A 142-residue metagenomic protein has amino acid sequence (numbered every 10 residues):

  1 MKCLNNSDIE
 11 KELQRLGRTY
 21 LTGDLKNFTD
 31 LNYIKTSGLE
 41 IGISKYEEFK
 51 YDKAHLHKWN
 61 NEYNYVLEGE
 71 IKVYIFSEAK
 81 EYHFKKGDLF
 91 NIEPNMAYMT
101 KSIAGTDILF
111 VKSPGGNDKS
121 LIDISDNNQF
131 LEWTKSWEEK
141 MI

Functional and structural regions predicted by a protein language model:
M1-K45, Y51-A54, D126, E132-I142: A short, N-terminal "cap"/entry segment at the start of jelly-roll beta-barrel domains of the cupin/DSBH fold
L31-I34, I43, D52-K58, I75 (+2 more regions): Short histidine-centered beta-strand/loop micro-motifs that create catalytic or ligand/metal-coordination sites
S37-G42, D52, N61-E62, L67-G69 (+1 more regions): A generic structural signal for short beta-strands and their flanking turns/coil linkers
I41-K45, Y63, E81, L89-N91: Conserved hydrophobic/aromatic beta-strand scaffold that supports enzyme active sites
Y51-K53, K72, K80, L89-F90 (+2 more regions): Histidine-centered metal-chelating micro-motifs
N60-K86, K119-D123: A short beta-strand-loop-beta hairpin characteristic of the jelly-roll/cupin
K86-N91, N127: A short, sequence-level motif marking secondary-structure junctions
P94-L121: Ligand-binding loop in jelly-roll beta-barrel domains
